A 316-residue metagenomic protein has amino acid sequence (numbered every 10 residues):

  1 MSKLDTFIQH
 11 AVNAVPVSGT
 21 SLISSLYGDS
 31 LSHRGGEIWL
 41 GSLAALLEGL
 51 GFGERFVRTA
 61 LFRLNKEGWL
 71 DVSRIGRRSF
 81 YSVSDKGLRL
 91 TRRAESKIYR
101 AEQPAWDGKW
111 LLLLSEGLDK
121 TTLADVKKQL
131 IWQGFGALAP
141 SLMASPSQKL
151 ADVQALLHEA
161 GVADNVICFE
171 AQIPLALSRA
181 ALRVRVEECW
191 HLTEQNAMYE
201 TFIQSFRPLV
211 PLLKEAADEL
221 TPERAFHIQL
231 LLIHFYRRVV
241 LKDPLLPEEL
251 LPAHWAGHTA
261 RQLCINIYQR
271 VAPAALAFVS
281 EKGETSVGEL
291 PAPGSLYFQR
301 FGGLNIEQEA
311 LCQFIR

Functional and structural regions predicted by a protein language model:
S2-D29: Short alpha-helical segments that sit at the start of domains
R34-L46: Short acidic, hydrophobic short linear motifs in intrinsically disordered regions
F52-R63: Short amphipathic alpha-helical interaction segments
G68: Glycine-centered, phosphate/nucleic-acid-interacting loop/turn motifs that mediate DNA/RNA or nucleotide
R74-F80: Short, Lys/Arg-rich nucleic-acid/phosphate-binding segment
S96-L138: Amphipathic alpha-helical dimerization/coiled-coil segments that flank or bridge DNA-binding/regulatory modules
K120-E215: Mid-protein regulatory/catalytic core that forms ligand/cofactor-binding pockets and protein-protein interaction
A180-R316: C-terminal regulatory/effector modules of DNA-binding transcriptional regulators
